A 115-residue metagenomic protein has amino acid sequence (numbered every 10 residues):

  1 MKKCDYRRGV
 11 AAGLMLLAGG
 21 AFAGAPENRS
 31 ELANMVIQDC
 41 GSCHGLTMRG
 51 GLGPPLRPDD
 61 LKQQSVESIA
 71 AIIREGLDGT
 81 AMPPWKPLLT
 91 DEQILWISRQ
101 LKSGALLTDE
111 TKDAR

Functional and structural regions predicted by a protein language model:
K2-A11: Bacterial N-terminal signal peptides that target proteins for export
L17-V36, A114-R115: Electrostatic cytochrome c docking/interface patches
E27-G41, R49-G50, K62-S68: Sequence context surrounding c-type heme c attachment/ligation sites in exported
Q38, P54, T80: Glycine-centered loop/turn positions within well-structured domains that cap or flank conserved ligand/cofactor-binding
H44: Cys/His-coordinated zinc-binding microdomains
T47-G50, P58-T108: Extracytoplasmic electron-transfer domains, predominantly the class I c-type cytochrome c fold
L107-R115: Short, charged, intrinsically disordered terminal tails
